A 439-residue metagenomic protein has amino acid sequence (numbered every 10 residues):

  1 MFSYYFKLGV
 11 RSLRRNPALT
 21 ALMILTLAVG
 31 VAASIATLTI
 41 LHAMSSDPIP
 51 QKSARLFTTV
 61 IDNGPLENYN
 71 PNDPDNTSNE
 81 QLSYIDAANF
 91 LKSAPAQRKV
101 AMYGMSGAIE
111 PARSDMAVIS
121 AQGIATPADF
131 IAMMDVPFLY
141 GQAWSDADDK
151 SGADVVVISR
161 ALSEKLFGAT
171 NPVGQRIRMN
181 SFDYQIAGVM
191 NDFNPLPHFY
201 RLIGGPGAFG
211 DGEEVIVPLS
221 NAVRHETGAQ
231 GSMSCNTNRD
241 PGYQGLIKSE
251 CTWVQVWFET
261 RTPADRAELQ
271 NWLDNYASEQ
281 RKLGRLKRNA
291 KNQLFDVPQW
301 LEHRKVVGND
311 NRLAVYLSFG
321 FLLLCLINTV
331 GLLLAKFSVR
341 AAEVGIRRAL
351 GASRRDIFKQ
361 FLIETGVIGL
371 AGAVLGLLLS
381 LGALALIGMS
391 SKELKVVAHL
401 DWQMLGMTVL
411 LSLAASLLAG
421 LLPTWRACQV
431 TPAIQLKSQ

Functional and structural regions predicted by a protein language model:
M1-Y4, R11, R15, A277-L317 (+2 more regions): Membrane-helix entry/capping segments
F2-V10, A21, S83, V306 (+3 more regions): Alpha-helical membrane-protein architecture signal
Y5, A33, M404-Q439: C-terminal membrane-exit region of the final transmembrane helix in multipass inner-membrane proteins
L13-N16, I35, M44, T59-I61 (+16 more regions): Generic structural signal for small/hydrophobic residues in well-ordered secondary structure, especially within
N16-P50: Short, strongly hydrophobic transmembrane alpha-helices
A21, L323, I327, L334 (+4 more regions): Transmembrane alpha-helical interface segments in multi-pass membrane proteins
L38-L166, T170, M179-Q185, P195-H198 (+1 more regions): Structured, solvent-exposed hinge/loop segments at the ends of secondary-structure elements
D129-A143, D154-K305: Mid-to-C-terminal secondary-structure elements that act as membrane-proximal/extracytoplasmic interface segments
